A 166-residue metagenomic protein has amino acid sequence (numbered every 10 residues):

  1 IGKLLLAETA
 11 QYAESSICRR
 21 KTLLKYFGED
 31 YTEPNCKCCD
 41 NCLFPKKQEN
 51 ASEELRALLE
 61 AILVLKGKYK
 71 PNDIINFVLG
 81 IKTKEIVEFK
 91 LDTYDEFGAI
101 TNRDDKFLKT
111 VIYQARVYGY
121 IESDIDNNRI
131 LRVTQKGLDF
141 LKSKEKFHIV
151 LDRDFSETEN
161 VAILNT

Functional and structural regions predicted by a protein language model:
I1-A7, R19-K21, D30-T166: Accessory DNA-binding and partner-docking regions appended to nucleic-acid-acting proteins, especially the terminal
A10-I17, K21-L24: Conserved coupling/interface region of RecA-like P-loop/ASCE motor cores
